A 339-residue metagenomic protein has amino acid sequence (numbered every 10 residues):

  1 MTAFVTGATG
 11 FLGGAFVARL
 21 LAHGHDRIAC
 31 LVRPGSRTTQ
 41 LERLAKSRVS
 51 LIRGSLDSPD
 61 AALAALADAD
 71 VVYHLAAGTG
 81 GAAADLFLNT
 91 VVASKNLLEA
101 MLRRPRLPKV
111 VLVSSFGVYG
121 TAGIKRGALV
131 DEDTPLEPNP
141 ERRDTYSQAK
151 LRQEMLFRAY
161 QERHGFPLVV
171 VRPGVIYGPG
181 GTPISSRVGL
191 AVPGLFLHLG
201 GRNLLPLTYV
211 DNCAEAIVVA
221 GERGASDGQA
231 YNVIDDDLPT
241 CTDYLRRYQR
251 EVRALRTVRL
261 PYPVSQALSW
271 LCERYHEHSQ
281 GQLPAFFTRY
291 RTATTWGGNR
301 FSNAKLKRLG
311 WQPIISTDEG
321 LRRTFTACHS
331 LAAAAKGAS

Functional and structural regions predicted by a protein language model:
A3-H23: N-terminal Rossmann NAD(P)H-binding glycine-rich loop of SDR-like oxidoreductase domains
S50-V92, N96, L102, T121: NAD(P)H-binding glycine-rich loop region in Rossmannoid oxidoreductase-like domains and their noncatalytic homologs
V92, N96-T145: Conserved Rossmann-fold NAD(P)-dependent oxidoreductase catalytic core, especially the SDR/UDP-sugar
E141-V169: Active-site Tyr-X1-5-Lys
L151, H164-F166, Y177-R187, V219-Y231 (+1 more regions): Glycine/proline-rich active-site loop of Rossmann-fold NAD(P)-dependent oxidoreductases
Q161-N212, Y248: NAD(P)-dependent short-chain dehydrogenase/reductase
V219-A285, R323-F325, L331-A338: Mid/C-terminal beta-alpha module of Rossmann-like enzyme folds, strongest in SDR-family dehydrogenases/epimerases
F301-R308, Q312-S339: Amphipathic terminal alpha-helices
